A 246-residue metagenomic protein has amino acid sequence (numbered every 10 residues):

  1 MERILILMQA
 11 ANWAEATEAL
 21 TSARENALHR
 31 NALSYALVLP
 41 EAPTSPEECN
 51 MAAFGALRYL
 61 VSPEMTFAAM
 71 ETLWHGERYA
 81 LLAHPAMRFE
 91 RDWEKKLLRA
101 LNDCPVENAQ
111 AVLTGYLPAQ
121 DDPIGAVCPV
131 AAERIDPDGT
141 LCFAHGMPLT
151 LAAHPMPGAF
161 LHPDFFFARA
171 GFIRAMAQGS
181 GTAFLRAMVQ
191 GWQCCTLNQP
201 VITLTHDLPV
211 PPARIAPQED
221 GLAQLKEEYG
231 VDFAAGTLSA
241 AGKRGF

Functional and structural regions predicted by a protein language model:
E2-F246: Catalytic cores of eukaryotic secretory-pathway lumenal/extracellular enzymes that build and remodel glycoconjugates
